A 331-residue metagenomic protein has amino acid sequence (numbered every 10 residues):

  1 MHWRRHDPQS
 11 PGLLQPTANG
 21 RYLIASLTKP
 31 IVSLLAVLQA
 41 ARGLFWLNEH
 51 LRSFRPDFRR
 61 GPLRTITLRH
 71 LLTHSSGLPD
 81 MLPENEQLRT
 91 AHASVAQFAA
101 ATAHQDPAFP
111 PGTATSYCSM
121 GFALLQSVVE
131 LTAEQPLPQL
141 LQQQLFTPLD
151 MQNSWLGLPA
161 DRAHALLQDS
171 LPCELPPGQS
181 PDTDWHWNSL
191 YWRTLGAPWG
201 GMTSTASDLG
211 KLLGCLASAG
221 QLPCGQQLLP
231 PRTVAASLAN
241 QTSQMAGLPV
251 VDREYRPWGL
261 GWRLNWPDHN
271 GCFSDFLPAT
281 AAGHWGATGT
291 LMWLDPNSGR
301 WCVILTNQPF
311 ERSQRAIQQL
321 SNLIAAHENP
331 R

Functional and structural regions predicted by a protein language model:
M1-Y22, L44-E49, N322: Short, conserved catalytic-motif segment at the N-terminal edge
D7, G61-A279: Short, surface-exposed loop or secondary-structure junction motifs that flank catalytic or metal-binding residues
Y22-A25, T115-Y117: Catalytic tyrosine of NAD(P)H-dependent dehydrogenase/reductases that use a Tyr as the general acid/base
L23-N48, L125-E130, L209-L212, G299: Active-site SXXK
W46-G61: Short, glycine/proline-biased beta-turn/loop segments that scaffold the active-site neighborhood
G286-T288: Short, small/polar residue-rich loop motifs at catalytic or cofactor-binding pockets
M292-W293, G299-Q308: Short, well-ordered beta-strand elements
P309-R331: Generic C-terminus detector
